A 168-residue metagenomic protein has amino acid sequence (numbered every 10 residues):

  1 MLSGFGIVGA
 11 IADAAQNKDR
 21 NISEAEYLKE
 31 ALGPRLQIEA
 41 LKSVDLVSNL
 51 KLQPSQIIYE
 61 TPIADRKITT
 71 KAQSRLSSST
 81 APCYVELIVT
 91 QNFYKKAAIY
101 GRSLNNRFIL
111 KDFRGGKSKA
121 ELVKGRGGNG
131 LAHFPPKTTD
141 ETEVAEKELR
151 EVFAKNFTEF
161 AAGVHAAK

Functional and structural regions predicted by a protein language model:
M1-E86: N-terminal segment of the mature soluble domain
L2-I11, T70-K71, F108-K124: Phosphate-binding glycine-rich loops and adjacent basic patches that engage nucleotide phosphates, nucleic-acid
L32, Y94, T139-T142: Residues at structural and domain junctions
R35-E39, G101, T142, E146-R150: Solvent-exposed, acidic/flexible segments
K42-P54, L110, F153-K168: Hydrophobic, Leu/Ile/Phe/Ala-enriched alpha-helical segments that form helix-helix packing faces
A64-G116: Surface-exposed short loop/turn segments
I68-A72, G130, A167: Charge-rich, low-complexity amphipathic helices in intrinsically disordered tails/linkers adjacent to domains
R114-A166: Short secondary-structure boundary motifs at beta->alpha junctions and helix caps
